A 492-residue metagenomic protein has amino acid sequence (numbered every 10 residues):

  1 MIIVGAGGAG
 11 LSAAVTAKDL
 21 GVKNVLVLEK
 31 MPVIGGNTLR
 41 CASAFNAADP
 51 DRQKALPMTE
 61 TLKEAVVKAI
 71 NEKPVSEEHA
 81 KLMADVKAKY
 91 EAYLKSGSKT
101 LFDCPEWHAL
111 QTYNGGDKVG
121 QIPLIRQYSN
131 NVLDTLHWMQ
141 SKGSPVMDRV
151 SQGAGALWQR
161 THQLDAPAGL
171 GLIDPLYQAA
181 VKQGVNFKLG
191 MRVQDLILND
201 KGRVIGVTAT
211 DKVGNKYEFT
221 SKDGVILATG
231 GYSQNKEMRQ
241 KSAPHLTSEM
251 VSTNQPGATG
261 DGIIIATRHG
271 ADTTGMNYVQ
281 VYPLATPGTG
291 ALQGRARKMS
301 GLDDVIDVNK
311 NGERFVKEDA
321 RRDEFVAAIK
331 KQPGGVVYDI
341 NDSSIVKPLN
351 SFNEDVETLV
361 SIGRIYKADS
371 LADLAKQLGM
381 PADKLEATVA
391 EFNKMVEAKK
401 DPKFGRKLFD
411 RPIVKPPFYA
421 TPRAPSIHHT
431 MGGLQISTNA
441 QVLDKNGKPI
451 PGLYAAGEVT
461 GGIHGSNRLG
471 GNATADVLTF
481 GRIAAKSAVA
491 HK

Functional and structural regions predicted by a protein language model:
M1-V27, V489: N-terminal Rossmann-like FAD-binding beta1-loop-alpha1 element of flavoenzymes
G5, K222, L227-T229, K310 (+1 more regions): Short, well-ordered coil/turn residues at beta-beta hairpins and beta-strand->alpha-helix junctions within
S12-T16, P32-I34, A44, A48 (+6 more regions): Proteins synthesized as precursors that undergo proteolytic processing into mature forms
K30-N186, D307, N311-R314, D319: Conserved N-terminal/central alpha/beta ligand/cofactor-binding core
E72-D85, I263-I265, D272-M380: An anion/pyrophosphate-binding glycine-rich loop and adjacent beta-alpha core in soluble alpha-beta enzymes
L164-D223, I263, H269: Helical element adjacent to the flavin cofactor pocket in flavoenzyme catalytic cores
D195, K384-N467: A glycine-rich dinucleotide-binding beta-alpha-beta segment and adjacent secondary-structure elements that constitute
K212-K216, T220-G288, F480-I483: Glycine-rich loop(s) and the adjacent beta-strand/alpha-helix scaffold that form part
